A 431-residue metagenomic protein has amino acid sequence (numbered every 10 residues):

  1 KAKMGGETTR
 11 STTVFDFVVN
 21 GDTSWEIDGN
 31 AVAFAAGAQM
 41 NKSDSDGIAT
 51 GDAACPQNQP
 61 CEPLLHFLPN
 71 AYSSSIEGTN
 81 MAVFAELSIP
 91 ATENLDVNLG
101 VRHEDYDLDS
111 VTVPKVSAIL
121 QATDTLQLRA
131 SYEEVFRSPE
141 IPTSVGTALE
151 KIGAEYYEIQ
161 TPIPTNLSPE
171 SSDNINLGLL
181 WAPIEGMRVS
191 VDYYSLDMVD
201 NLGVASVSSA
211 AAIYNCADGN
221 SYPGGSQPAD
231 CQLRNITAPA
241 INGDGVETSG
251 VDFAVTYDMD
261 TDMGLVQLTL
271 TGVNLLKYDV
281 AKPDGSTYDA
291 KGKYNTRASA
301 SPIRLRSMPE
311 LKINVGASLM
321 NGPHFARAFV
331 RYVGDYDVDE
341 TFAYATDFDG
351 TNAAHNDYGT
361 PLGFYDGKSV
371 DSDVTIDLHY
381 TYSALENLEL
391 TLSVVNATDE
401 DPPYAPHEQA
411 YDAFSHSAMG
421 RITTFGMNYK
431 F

Functional and structural regions predicted by a protein language model:
K1-N80, E133, R137-N166, D192-D252 (+2 more regions): Surface-exposed, low-complexity loop segments enriched in small/polar and acidic residues
T13-V19, M81-L87, T112-A118, D173-L179 (+4 more regions): Hydrophobic, lipid-facing positions within transmembrane beta-strands of outer-membrane proteins
T23, M40-D46, V101-D107, Y132-S138 (+8 more regions): Transmembrane beta-strands of outer-membrane beta-barrel pores
T23-D28, I89-E93, L120-D124, S171 (+9 more regions): Outer-membrane beta-barrel strand-turn architecture
A33-M40, S73-I119, S172: Surface-exposed extracellular loop regions of Gram-negative outer-membrane beta-barrel proteins
S45, N94-V97, D124-L128, E185-V189 (+4 more regions): Repeated loop/turn-to-beta-strand initiation elements of outer-membrane beta-barrel proteins
P90, D96, Y194-F342: Gram-negative outer-membrane beta-barrel transporters
L276-K277, Y332-T351, T381-F431: C-terminal beta-signal and adjacent terminal beta-strands/loops of Gram-negative outer-membrane beta-barrel proteins
